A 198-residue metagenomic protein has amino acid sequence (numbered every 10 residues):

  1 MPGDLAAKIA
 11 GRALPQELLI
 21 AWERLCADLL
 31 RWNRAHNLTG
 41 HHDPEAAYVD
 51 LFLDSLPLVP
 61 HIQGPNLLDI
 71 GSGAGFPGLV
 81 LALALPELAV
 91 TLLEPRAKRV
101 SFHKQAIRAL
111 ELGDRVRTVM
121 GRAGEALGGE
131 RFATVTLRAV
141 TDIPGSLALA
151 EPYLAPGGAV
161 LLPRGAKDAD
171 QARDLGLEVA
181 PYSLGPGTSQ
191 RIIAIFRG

Functional and structural regions predicted by a protein language model:
M1-L68, K98-R99, Q105-E111: Class I SAM-dependent transferase core
L56, L79, A148: Active-site phosphate/pyrophosphate- and oxyanion-stabilizing loops and adjacent acidic/basic residues in soluble
I70-S72: Conserved beta-strand/loop positions that form the S-adenosyl-L-methionine
A74-E87: Conserved SAM-binding loop of SAM-dependent methyltransferases across substrates and taxa, primarily the Class I
A89-T91, P95-G198: S-adenosylmethionine
